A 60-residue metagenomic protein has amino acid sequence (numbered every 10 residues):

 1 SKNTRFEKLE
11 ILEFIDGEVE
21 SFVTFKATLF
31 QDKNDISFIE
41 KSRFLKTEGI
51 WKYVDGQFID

Functional and structural regions predicted by a protein language model:
S1-N34: Surface-exposed, charged secondary-structure patches
G17, I36, R43-L45: Alpha-helical protein-protein interaction elements
K26, E40-K41: Conserved beta-strand and immediately adjacent loop positions that scaffold enzyme active sites
Q31, S37-F38, I59-D60: Residues lining hydrophobic/aromatic ligand-binding pockets adjacent to catalytic sites
N34-I36, G49-I50: Short acidic/polar mixed-charge low-complexity motifs
K41-D60: Short beta-strand edge/turn micro-motifs at domain boundaries
